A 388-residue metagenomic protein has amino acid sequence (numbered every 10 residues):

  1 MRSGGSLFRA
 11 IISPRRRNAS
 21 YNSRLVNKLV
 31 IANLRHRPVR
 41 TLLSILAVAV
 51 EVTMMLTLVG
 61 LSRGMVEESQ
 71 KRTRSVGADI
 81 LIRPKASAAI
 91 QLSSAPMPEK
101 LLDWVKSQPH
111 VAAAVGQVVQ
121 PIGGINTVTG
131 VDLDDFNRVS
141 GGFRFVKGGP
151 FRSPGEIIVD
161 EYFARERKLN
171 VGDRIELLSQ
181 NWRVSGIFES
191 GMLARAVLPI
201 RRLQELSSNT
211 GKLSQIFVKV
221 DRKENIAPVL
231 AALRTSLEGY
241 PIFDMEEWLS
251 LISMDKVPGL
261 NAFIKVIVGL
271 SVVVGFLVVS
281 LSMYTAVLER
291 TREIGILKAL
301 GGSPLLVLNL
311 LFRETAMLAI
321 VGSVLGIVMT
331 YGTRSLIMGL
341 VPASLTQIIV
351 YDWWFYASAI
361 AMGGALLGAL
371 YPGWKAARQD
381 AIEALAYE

Functional and structural regions predicted by a protein language model:
R2-T53, V66, K71, S253 (+1 more regions): N-terminal Sec/SRP start-transfer signal
N18, V350-E388: C-terminal membrane-exit region of the final transmembrane helix in multipass inner-membrane proteins
P38-M65, P258-I296, A316-L325, L367: Hydrophobic alpha-helical transmembrane segments of multi-pass inner-membrane transport and secretion
T53-T127, A231-T235, P241: Hydrophobic, regular-secondary-structure patches
S69, A89, A232-L277, A286-T291 (+4 more regions): Peri-transmembrane interface segments
Q108, E176-R183, I187-K265, S271: Mechanotransmission and gating elements of multispan inner-membrane complexes involved in transport and envelope
V118, N126-D132, R144-E205, K212: Hydrophobic secondary-structure segments that place a key small or acidic residue at a functional site
S271, R292-M338, Y356, I360 (+2 more regions): Transmembrane alpha-helical interface segments in multi-pass membrane proteins
